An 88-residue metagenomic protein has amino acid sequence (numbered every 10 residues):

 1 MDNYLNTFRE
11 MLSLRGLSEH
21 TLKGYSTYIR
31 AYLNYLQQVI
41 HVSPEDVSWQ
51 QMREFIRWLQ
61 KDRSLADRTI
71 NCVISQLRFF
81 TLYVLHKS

Functional and structural regions predicted by a protein language model:
L5-H20, R30-S88: N-terminal core-binding DNA-recognition domain of tyrosine recombinases/integrases
G24: Gly/serine-rich nucleotide phosphate-binding loop at the start of the catalytic core of nucleotide/ADP-ribose-handling
T27: Short loop/turn segments immediately following the C-termini of beta-strands
